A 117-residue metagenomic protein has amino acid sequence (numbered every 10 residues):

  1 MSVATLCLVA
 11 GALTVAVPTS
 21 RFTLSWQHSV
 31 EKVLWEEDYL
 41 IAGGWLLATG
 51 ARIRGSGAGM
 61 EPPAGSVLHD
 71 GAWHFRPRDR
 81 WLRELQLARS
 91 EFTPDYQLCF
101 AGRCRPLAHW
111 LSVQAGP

Functional and structural regions predicted by a protein language model:
M1, T19, W26-S29, W73 (+1 more regions): Aromatic-enriched hydrophobic runs in primary sequence
M1-C7: Short N-terminal edge-element motif at the start of the domain
C7-G57: N-terminal secretory signal peptides
L46, E61-P117: Mature, soluble, non-transmembrane domains
